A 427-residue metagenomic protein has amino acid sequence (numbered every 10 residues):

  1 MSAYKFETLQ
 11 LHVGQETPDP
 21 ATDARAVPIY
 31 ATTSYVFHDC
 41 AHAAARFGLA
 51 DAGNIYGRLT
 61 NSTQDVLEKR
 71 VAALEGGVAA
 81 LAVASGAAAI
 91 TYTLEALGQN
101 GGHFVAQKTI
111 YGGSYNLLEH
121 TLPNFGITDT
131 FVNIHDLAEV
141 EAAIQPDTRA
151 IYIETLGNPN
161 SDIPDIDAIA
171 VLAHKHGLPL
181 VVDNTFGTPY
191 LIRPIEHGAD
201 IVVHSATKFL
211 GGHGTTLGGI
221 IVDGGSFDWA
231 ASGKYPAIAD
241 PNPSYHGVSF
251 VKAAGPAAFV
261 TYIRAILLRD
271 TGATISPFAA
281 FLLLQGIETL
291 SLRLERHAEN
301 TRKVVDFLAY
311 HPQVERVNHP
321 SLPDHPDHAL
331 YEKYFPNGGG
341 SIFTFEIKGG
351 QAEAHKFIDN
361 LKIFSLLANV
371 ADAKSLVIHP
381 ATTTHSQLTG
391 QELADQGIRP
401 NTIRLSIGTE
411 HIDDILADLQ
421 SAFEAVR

Functional and structural regions predicted by a protein language model:
S2, P18, A80-Y310: Conserved PLP-enzyme active-site core in the AAT-like
S2-N61, K69-R70, I403: N-terminal "arm"/small-domain region of PLP-dependent enzymes with the aminotransferase-like
D39-T91, G113-H120: Conserved N-terminal alpha-helix of the aminotransferase class I/II PLP-enzyme fold
V78, G101, E119, T128 (+4 more regions): PLP-dependent enzyme catalytic core of the Aspartate aminotransferase-like
I151, G219-I221, V317, F343 (+1 more regions): Well-ordered beta-strand positions enriched in small/hydrophobic/aromatic, beta-favoring residues
L156, T185-G187, L322, K348 (+1 more regions): Active-site beta-loop-alpha junctions enriched in small/polar residues
V222, T344-E346, S406-G408: Short hydrophobic/aromatic beta-strand micro-patches that form the beta-sheet surface supporting nucleotide- or nucleic
T271-T274, F278-A280, Q285, T289 (+5 more regions): Conserved small-domain helix->loop->beta segment predominantly found in fold-type I
